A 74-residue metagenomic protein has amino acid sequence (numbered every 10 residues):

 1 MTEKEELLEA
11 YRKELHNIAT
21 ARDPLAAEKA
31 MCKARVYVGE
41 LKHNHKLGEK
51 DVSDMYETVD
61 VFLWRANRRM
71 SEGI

Functional and structural regions predicted by a protein language model:
M1-K29, R35, W64, R68-R69: N-terminal acidic leader/helix
K29-R68: Short, charge-rich amphipathic interface segments used for partner binding and complex assembly
M70-I74: Short acidic DE-rich linear segments
